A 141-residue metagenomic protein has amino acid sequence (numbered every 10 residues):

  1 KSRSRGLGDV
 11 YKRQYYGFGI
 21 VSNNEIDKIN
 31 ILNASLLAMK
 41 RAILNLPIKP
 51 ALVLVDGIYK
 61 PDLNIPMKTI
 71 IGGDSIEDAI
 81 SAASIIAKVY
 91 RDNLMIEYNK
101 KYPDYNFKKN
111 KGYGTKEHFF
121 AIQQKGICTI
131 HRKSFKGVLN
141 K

Functional and structural regions predicted by a protein language model:
K1-Y11: Single conserved hydrophobic/aromatic residue that forms the stacking wall/gate of nucleotide- or nucleobase-binding
Y15-G17, A51-V53, P66-K68, S84 (+2 more regions): Structural motif
Y16-R41, Q123-K141: C-terminal domain-closing interface element
F18-I20, T69-I71, K109: Structural signal for conserved beta-strand scaffold positions within catalytic alpha/beta enzyme cores
N30-L37, L52-D78: Catalytic beta-strand/loop module used to bind and position nucleotide/cofactor moieties in cofactor-attachment
A34, A38-L46, A82-Y90: Stable alpha-helical structural segments in soluble proteins, enriched in small hydrophobic residues
G73-K141: Oxyanion/phosphate-interacting regions
